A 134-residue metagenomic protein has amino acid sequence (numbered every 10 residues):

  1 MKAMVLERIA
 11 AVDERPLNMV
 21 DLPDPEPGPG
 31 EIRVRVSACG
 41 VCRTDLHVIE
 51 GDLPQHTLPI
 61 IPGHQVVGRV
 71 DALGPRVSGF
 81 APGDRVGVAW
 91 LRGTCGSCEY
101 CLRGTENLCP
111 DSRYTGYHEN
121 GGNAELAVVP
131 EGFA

Functional and structural regions predicted by a protein language model:
M1-M4: Short structural boundary motif marking the start of a folded domain
L6, I49, D71-L73, C101-R103 (+1 more regions): Short beta-strand-to-turn element immediately C-terminal to the catalytic PLP-Schiff-base lysine in fold type I
A10-P16, R43-T44: Short N-terminal binding/cap micro-motifs at the start of the first secondary-structure element
D13-M19, G51-D52: Short gly/ser/thr-rich secondary-structure transition/capping motifs
P23-C39, E50-E99: Glycine-rich beta-strand-centered segment in the early N-terminal region that forms part of a ligand/cofactor-binding
C39, D45, A89, C101-G104 (+1 more regions): Cys/His-rich metal-chelating microdomains
T44-E50: Cytochrome P450 core scaffold surrounding the K-helix E-X-X-R motif and the conserved "meander" helix-loop region
T94-A134: NAD(P)H dinucleotide-binding glycine-rich loop of Rossmann-like/cofactor-binding domains, especially the beta1-alpha1
